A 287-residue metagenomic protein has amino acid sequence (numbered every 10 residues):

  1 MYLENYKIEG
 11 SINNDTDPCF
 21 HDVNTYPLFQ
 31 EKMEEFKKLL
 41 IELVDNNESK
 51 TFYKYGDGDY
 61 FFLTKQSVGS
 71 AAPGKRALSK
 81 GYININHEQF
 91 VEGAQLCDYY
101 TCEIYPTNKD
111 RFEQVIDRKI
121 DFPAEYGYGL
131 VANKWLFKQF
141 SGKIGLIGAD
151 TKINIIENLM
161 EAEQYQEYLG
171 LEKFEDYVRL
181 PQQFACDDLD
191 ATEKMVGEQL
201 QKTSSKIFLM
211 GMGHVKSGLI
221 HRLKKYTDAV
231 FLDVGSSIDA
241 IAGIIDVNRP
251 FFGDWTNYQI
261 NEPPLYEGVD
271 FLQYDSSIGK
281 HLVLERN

Functional and structural regions predicted by a protein language model:
M1-G170: Electropositive, gly/pro-rich neighborhoods at or near active sites that engage anionic ligands
E35-L39, N84-E88, D188-L200, K216: A short, acidic, amphipathic alpha-helical segment used as a generic capping/interface helix at domain edges
F52, L146, F174-R179, F231: Conserved beta-strand scaffold positions in the cores of enzyme catalytic domains, especially in NTP/NDP-utilizing
T107, Q182-F184, I238: Residue-level detector of flexible, active-site-proximal loop/helix-junction positions within diverse enzyme catalytic
G142-I144, S205-F208: Short active-site oxyanion
Y165, G170-I207: A mid-sequence, solvent-exposed acidic-amphipathic segment
M210-G213: Glycine-rich beta-strand-to-loop/alpha-helix junction loops that act as flexible
V215-N287: C-terminal functional extensions of proteins
